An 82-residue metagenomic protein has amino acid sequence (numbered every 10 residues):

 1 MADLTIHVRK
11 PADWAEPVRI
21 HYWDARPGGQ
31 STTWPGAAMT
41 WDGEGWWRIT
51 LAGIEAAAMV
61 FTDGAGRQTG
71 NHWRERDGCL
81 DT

Functional and structural regions predicted by a protein language model:
A2-I6: Structural beta-strand segments of beta-rich domains
P11-I54, G64-R76: Aromatic-rich carbohydrate-binding modules that target alpha-glucans
E55-M59: Exposed beta-strand face motif in extracellular beta-rich ectodomains
D77-T82: Intrinsically disordered, low-complexity polar regions and short flexible loop motifs
